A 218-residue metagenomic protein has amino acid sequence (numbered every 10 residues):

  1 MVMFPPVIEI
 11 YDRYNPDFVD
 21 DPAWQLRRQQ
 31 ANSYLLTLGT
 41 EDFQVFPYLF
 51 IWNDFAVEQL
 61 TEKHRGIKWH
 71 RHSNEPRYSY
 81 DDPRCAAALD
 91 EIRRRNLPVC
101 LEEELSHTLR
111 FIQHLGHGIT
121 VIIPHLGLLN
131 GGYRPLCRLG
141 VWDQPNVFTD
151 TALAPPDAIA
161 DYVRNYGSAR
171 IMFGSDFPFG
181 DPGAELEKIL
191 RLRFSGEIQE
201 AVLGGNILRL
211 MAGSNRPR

Functional and structural regions predicted by a protein language model:
M1-Q25, H64, W69-H70, I119 (+2 more regions): Active-site gating loops and adjacent loop-to-helix segments of metal-dependent hydrolytic enzymes
V2-F4, D150, R170-S175, G180 (+1 more regions): Conserved active-site loop/cleft motifs that coordinate metal ions or position small ligands
P6-I8, F50-D54, H70-H72, E104-S106 (+3 more regions): Active-site beta-loop-alpha junctions enriched in small/polar residues
Y14-C100: Active-site gating/metal-coordination segments in enzymes
N32, F55-V57, H107-R110, P156-A160 (+1 more regions): Short, well-ordered alpha-helical microsegments
L35, L60, I67, I92 (+5 more regions): Conserved, mostly hydrophobic/aromatic
S79-M172: Catalytic pocket-lining loop regions of alpha/beta-barrel enzymes, especially the amidohydrolase/enolase/GH5 lineages
R170, P182-R218: Mid-to-C-terminal alpha-helical segments outside catalytic/metal-binding sites
